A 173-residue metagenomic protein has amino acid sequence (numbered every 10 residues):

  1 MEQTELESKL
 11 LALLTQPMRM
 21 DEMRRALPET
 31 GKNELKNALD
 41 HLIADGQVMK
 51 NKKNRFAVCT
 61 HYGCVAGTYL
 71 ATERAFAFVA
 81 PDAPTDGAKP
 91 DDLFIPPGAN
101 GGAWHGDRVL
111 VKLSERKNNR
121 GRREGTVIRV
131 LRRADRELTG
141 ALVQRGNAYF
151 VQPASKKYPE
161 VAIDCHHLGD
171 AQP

Functional and structural regions predicted by a protein language model:
M1-P173: Charge-lined substrate channels and their catalytic hotspots, especially those that engage the 3′ end of RNA
